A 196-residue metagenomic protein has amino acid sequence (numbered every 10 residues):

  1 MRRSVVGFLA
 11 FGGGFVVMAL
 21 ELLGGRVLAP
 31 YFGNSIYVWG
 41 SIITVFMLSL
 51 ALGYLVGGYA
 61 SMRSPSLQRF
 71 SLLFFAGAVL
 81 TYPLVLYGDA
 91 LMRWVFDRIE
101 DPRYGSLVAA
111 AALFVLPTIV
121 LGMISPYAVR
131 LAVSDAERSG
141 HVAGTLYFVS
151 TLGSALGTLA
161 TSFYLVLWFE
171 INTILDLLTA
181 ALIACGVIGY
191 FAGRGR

Functional and structural regions predicted by a protein language model:
M1-R196: Alpha-helical transmembrane segments of multi-pass membrane proteins
